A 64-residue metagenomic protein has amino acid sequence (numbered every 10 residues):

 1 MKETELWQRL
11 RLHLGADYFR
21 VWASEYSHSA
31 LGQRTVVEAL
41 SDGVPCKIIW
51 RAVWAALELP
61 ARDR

Functional and structural regions predicted by a protein language model:
M1-R64: C-terminal alpha-helical interaction appendages
